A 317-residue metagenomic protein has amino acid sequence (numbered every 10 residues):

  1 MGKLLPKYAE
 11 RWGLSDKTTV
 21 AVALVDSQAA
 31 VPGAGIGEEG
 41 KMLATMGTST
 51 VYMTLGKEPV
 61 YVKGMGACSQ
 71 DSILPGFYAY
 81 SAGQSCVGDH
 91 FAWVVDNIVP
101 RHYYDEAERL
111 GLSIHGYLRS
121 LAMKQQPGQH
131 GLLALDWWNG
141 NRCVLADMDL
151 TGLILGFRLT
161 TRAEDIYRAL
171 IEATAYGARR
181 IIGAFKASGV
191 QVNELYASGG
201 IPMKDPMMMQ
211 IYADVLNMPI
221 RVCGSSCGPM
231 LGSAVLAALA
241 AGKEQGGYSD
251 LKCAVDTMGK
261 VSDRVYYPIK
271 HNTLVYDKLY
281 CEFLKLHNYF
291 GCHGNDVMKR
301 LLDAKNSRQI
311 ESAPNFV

Functional and structural regions predicted by a protein language model:
K3-P6, V22, T54-V317: Glycine/Thr-rich phosphate-binding loops that ligate phosphate moieties of nucleotide and other phosphorylated ligands
L5-L14, L24-K41: Conserved phosphate-binding catalytic cores of ATP/NTP-utilizing and phosphoryl-transfer enzymes
D16-T19: Short active-site oxyanion
S27, T48, G200-I201: Active-site metal-binding loops of divalent metal-dependent hydrolases
Q28-A29, M42, T50, A178-I181 (+1 more regions): Extended, hydrophobic alpha-helical segments in both membrane/secreted and soluble proteins
A29-G33, T50-T54, A134: Short beta-strand scaffold segments in enzyme catalytic cores
E38, M42-T45, T50-E58, S233: Gly/Thr-rich phosphate-binding beta-strand-loop-beta motif of the actin/hexokinase/Hsp70
